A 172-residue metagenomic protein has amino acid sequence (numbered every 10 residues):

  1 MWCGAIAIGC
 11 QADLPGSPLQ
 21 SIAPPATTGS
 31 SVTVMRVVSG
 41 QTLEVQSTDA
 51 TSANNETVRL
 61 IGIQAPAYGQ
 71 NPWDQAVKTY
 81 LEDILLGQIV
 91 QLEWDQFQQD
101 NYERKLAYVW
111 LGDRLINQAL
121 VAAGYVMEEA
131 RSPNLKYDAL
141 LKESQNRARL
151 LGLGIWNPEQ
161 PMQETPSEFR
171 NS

Functional and structural regions predicted by a protein language model:
W2-S172: Small beta-barrel nucleic-acid-binding modules, primarily SNase/OB-fold domains and secondarily Tudor-like barrels
